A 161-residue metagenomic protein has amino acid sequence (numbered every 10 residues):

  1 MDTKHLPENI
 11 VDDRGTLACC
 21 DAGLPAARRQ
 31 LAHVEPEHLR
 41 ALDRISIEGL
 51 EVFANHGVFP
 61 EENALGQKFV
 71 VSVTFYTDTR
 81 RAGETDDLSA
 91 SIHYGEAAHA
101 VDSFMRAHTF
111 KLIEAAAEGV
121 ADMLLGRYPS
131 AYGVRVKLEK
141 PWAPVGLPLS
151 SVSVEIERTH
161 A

Functional and structural regions predicted by a protein language model:
M1-A161: N-terminal, polar/charged subdomain of small-to-medium soluble alpha/beta proteins
